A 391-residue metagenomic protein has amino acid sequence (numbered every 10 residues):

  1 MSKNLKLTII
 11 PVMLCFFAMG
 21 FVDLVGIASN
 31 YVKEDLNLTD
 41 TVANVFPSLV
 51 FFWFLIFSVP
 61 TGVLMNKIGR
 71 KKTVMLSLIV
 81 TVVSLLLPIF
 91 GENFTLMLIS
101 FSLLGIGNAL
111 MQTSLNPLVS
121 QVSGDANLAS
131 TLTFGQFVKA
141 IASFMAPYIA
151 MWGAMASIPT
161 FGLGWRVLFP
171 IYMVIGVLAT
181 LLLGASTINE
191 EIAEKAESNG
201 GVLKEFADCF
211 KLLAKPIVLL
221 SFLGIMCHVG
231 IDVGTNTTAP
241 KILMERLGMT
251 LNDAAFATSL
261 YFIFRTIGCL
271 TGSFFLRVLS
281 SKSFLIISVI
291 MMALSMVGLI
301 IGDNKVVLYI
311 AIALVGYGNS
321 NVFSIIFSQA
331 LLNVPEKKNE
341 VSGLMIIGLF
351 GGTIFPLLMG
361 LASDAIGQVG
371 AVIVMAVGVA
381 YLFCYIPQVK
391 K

Functional and structural regions predicted by a protein language model:
L7-D40, N116, T235-P240: Extracytoplasmic
V25-G26, K211-S259, T266-C269: Extracytoplasmic gate region of multi-pass secondary transporters
N37, G69, F90-T95, G248 (+3 more regions): Helix-breaking motifs and short loop linkers at transmembrane-helix boundaries and internal kinks in secondary membrane
V45-V63, S259-T271: Central cavity-lining transmembrane alpha-helices of secondary-active solute carriers, predominantly the Major
I56-T95: Conserved MFS/SLC helix-loop-helix module at the cytosolic interface between two early adjacent transmembrane helices
S100-F137: Cytoplasmic helix-loop-helix junction between adjacent transmembrane helices in 12-TM secondary transporters
L110-G124, S320-P335: Intracellular juxtamembrane helix-capping segments at the cytosolic ends of symmetry-related transmembrane helices
D125-A126, T131-I188: Helix-loop-helix hairpin linking two adjacent transmembrane segments in secondary transporters
